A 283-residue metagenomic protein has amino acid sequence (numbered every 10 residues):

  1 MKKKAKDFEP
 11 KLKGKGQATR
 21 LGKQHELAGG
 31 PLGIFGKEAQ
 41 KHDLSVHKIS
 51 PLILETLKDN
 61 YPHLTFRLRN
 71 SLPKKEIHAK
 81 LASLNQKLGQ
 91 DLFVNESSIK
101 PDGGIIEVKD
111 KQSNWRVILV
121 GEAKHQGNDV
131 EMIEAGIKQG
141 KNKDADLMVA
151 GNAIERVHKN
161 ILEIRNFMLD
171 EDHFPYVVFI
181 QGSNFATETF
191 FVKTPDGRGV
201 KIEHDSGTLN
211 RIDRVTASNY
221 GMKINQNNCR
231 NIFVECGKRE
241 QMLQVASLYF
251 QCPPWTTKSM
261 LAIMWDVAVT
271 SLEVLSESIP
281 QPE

Functional and structural regions predicted by a protein language model:
M1-D43, I53-D59, F185-E283: C-terminal tail/extension regions appended to the core domain(s) of diverse proteins
F35-N70, N95-V108: A structural/positional concept
R69-N70, L119-E122, P175-Q181: Extended hydrophobic secondary-structure segments that form protein cores and membrane-embedded regions
N70-R116: Active-site metal-binding core of divalent-cation-utilizing nuclease and nuclease-like domains
K74-A82, E122, G127-D129, E134-D144: Short, flexible helix-coil linker/hinge segments at the edges of structured domains or between repeats
G103-I105, V117-H125, V157: Conserved catalytic cores of phosphodiester-cleaving nucleases, focusing on short active-site segments
I106, E122-D129, F179-A186: Short glycine-rich beta-strand segments
M132-C229: Acidic, metal/cofactor-coordinating or nucleic-acid-engaging core segments within structured domains
